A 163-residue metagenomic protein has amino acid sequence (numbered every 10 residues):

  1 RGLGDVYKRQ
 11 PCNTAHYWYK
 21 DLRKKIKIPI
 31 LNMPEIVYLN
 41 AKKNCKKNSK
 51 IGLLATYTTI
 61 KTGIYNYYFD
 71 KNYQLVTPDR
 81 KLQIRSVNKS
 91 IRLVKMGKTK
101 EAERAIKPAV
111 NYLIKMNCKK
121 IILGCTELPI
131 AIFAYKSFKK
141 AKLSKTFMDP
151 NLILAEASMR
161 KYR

Functional and structural regions predicted by a protein language model:
G2-Y7: Short, small-residue-biased leader/transition segments that mark boundaries at the very start of proteins
C12-N13, T56, G124-L128: Short, well-ordered beta-to-alpha junction loops that form the rim of enzyme active sites and present histidine/acidic
N13-I28, N66, I130-A141: Short Gly/Thr/Asp-enriched flexible loops that form oxyanion-binding sites at enzyme active sites
D21-G63: Hydrophobic, well-structured mid-protein blocks that either form specific transmembrane helices
M33-Y38, T56-T58, D79-Q83, N151-A155: Short, acidic/turn-prone active-site loops that include or flank metal/cofactor- and phosphate-binding residues
K43, L82-S86, V94, A141-R163: Short, flexible loop segments at boundaries between secondary-structure elements
L54-M116: Active-site rim beta-loop-alpha module in soluble metabolic enzymes
R92, A105-Y112, M116-K140, S144-I153: A C-terminal functional module that forms or caps the active site or interfaces directly with catalytic machinery
